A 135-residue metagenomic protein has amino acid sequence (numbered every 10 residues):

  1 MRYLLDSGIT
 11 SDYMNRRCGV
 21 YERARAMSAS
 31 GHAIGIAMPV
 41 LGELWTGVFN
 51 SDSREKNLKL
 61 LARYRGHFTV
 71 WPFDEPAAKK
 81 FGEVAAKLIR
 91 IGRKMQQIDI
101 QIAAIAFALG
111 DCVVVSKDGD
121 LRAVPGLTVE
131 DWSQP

Functional and structural regions predicted by a protein language model:
M1, A103, F107-P135: Acidic, PIN/NYN-like endoribonuclease modules and their adjacent C-terminal/linker elements
M1-I36, V48-R63, P135: Short, well-structured N-terminal submotif of metal-dependent ribonuclease cores
D6, I36-A37, M95-Q96, D118 (+1 more regions): Histidine- and aromatic-rich ligand-binding microenvironments
D6-S7, L44, F81, A106 (+1 more regions): Generic structural signal for small/hydrophobic residues in well-ordered secondary structure, especially within
I9-T10, V40, A77, I102 (+1 more regions): Alpha-helix capping/helix-boundary segments
T10-S11, Y21, G42-W45, R122 (+1 more regions): Nucleotide phosphate-binding site architecture
S30-G31, Y64-H67, I91, L109 (+1 more regions): Structured helix-beta-strand junction loops
F68-V113: Active-site neighborhoods of divalent-metal-dependent phosphate/nucleic-acid chemistry enzymes
